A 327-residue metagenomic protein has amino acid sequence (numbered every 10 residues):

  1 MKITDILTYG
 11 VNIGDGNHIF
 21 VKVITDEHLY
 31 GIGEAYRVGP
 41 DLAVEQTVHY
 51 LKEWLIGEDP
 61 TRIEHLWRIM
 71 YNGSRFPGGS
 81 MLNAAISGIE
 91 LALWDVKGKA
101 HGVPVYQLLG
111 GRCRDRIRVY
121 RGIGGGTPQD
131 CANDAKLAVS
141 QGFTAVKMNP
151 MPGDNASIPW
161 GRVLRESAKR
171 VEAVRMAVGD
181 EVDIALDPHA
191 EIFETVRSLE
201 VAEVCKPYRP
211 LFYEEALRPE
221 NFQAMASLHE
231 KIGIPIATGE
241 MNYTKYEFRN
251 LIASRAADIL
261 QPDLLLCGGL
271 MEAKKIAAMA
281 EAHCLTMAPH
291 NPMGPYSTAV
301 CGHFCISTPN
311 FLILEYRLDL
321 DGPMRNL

Functional and structural regions predicted by a protein language model:
M1-I32, Y36, L320-N326: Structured beta-strand/loop patches that form or line metal/cofactor-binding pockets in enzymes
I3, H28, L51, I89 (+7 more regions): Conserved, mostly hydrophobic/aromatic
V21, E27-I32, R62, A100 (+5 more regions): Ligand-binding pocket scaffold of soluble enzyme catalytic domains
I24-A100: Metal- or metallocofactor-binding catalytic centers and their adjacent structured scaffolds across diverse enzyme
L51-E53, H65, E203, R209-F212 (+1 more regions): Shared catalytic-loop signature of beta/alpha-barrel
E90-G126, D130: Glycine-rich, aromatic-flanked loop segments that form ligand/cofactor-binding clefts across common enzyme folds
P104, R118, D183, P235 (+1 more regions): Proline-centered loop/turn at the N-terminus of a beta-strand
R116-K231: Metal-dependent enolase-superfamily TIM-barrel catalytic cores that perform enediolate-based chemistry
